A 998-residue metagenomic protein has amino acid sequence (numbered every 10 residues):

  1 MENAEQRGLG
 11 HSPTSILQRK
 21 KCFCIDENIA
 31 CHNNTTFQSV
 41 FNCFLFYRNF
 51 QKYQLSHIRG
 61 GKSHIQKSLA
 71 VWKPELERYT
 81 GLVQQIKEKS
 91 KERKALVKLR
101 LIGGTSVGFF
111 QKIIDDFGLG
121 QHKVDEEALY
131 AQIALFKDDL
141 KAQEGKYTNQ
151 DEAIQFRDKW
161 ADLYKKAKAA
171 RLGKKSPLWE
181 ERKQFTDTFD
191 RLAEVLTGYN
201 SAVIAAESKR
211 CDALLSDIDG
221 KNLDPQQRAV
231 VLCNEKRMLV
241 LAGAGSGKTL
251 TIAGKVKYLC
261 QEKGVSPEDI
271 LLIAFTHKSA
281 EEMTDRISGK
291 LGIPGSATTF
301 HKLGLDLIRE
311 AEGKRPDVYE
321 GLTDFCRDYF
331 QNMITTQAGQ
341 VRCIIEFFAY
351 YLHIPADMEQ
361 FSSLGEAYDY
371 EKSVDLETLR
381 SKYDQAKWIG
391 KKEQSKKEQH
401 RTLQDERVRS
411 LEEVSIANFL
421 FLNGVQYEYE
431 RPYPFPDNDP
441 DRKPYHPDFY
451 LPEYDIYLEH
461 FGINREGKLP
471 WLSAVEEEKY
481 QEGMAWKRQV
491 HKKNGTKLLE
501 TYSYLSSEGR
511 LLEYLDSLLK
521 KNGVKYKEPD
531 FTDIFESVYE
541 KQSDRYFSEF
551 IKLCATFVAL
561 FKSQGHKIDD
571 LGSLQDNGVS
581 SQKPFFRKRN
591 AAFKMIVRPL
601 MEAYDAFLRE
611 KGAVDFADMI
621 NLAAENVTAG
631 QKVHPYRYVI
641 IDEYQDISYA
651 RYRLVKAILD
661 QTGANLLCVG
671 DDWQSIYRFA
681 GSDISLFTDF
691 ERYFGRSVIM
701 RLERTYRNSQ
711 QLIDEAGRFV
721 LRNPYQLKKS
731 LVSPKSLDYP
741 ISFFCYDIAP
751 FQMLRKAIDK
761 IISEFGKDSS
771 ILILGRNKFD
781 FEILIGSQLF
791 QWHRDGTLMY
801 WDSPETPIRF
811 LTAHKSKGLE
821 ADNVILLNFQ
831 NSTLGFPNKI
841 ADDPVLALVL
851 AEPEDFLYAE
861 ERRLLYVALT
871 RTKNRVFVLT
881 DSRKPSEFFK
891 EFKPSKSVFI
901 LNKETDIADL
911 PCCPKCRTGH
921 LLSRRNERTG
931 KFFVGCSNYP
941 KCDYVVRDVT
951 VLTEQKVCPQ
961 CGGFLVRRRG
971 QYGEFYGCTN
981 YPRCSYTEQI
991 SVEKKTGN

Functional and structural regions predicted by a protein language model:
I25, E371-E377, G766-S770, S816-T870 (+1 more regions): Conserved helicase C-terminal RecA-like lobe
L45-Y47, I65-S68, R78, Q85-K91 (+2 more regions): P-loop NTPase Walker
E127-G145, D151, Q155, D269 (+4 more regions): Conserved P-loop NTPase-based nucleic-acid remodeling module centered on helicase motor cores
D151, T186-A244, T251-I252, S279-A280 (+10 more regions): Conserved helicase NTPase motor core
L239-V240, S246-I252, R696, R704-D802 (+2 more regions): Helicase P-loop NTPase motor core
S296-D306, V639-E643, V669, N777 (+3 more regions): Conserved helicase core region in the C-terminal RecA-like lobe
Y445-G467: Active-site beta-strand-loop-beta-strand hairpin of nuclease catalytic cores that positions key catalytic residues
V475, G483, R488-Q489, Y652-Y739: Conserved RecA-like helicase ATPase core segment that couples NTP binding/hydrolysis to strand translocation
